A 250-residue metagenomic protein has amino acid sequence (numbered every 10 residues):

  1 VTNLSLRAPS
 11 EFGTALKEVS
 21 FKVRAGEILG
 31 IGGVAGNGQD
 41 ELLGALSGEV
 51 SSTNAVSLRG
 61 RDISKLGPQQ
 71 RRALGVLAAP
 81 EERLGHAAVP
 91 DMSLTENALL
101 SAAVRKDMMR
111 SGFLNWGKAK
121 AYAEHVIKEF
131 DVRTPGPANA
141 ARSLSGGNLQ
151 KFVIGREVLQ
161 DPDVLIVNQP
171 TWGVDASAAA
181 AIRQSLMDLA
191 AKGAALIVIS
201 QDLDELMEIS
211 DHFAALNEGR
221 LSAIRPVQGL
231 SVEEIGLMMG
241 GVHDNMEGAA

Functional and structural regions predicted by a protein language model:
V1-A250: Glycine-rich phosphate-binding loops of nucleotide-dependent enzymes
